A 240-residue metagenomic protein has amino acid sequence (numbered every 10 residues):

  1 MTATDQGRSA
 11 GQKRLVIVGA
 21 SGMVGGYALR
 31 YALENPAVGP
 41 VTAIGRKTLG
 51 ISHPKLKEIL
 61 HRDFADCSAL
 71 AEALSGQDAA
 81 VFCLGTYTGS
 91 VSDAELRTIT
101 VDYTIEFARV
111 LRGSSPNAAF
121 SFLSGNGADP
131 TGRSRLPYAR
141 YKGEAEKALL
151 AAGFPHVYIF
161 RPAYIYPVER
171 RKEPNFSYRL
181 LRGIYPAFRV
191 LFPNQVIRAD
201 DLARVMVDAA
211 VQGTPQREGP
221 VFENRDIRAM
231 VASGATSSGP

Functional and structural regions predicted by a protein language model:
M1-Q12: A short, basic/flexible loop-to-alpha-helix module at the beginning of a structural domain
Q12-N35: N-terminal Rossmann NAD(P)H-binding glycine-rich loop of SDR-like oxidoreductase domains
R14, V38-P40, A118-A119, H156: Residues at the starts of beta-strands that form the adenosine-phosphate
L15-V16, G50, K55-S114, D129: NAD(P)H-binding glycine-rich loop region in Rossmannoid oxidoreductase-like domains and their noncatalytic homologs
V18, I44, C83-L84, F120-N126 (+1 more regions): SDR active-site strand-loop-helix element
E34-G39, P54, P130-G234: Oxidoreductase cofactor-interface core, primarily capturing Rossmann-like NAD(P)-dependent enzymes
A43-G50: Short, polar loop motifs at secondary-structure junctions
